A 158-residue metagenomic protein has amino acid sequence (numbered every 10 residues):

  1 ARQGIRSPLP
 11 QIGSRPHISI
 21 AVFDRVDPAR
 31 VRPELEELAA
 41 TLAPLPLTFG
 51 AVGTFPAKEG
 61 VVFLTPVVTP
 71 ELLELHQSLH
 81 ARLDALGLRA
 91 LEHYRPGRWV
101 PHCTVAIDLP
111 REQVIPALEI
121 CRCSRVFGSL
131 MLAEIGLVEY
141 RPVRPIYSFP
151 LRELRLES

Functional and structural regions predicted by a protein language model:
A1-P46, E71-S129, I146-S158: Basic, often amphipathic N-terminal segments
V22, V68, I107, E134-E139: Short, structured patches in soluble enzyme cores that scaffold and shape functional sites
E37-V67: Hydrophobic, well-structured mid-protein blocks that either form specific transmembrane helices
G50-E59, P96-R98, E134-R144: Short proline/glycine- and acidic-rich turn/helix-capping motifs at secondary-structure junctions
